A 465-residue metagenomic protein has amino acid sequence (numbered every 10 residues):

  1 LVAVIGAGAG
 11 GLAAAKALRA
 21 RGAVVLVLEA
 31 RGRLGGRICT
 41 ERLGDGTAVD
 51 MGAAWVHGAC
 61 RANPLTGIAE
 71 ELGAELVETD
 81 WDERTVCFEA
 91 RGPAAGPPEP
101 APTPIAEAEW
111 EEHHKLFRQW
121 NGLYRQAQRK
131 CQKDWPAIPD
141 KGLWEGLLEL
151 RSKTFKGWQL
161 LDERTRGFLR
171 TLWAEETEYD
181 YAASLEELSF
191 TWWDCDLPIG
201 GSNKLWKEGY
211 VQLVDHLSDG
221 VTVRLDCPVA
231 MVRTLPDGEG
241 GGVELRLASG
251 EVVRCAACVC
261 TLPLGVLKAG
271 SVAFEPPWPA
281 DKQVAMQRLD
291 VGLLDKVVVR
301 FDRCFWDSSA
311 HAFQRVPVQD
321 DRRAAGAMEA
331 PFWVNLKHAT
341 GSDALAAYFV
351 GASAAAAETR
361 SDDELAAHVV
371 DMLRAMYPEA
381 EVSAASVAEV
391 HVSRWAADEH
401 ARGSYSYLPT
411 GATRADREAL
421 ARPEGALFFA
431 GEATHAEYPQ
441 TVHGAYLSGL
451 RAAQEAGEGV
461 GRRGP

Functional and structural regions predicted by a protein language model:
L1-P465: FAD-dinucleotide binding site
